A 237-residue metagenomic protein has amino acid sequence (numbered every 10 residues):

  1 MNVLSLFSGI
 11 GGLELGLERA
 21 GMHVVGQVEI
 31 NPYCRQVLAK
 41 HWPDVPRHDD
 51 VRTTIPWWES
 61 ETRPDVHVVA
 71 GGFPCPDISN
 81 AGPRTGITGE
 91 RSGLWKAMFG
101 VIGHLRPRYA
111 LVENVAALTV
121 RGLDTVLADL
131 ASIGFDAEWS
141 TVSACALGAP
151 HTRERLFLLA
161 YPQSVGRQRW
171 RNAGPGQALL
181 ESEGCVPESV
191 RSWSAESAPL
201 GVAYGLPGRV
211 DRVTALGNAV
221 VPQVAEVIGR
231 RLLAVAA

Functional and structural regions predicted by a protein language model:
M1, A234-A237: Short intrinsically disordered terminal tails
N2, H23-V24, H67, R108: Structural signature of beta-strand start/N-cap positions in the alpha/beta core of ABC transporter nucleotide-binding
V3-T53: SAM cofactor-binding core of SAM-dependent methyltransferases, primarily the Rossmann-like beta-alpha-beta module
A20, H41, E61, H104-L105 (+1 more regions): Alpha-helix C-cap/termination motif
Q27, H48, A70, L111-V112: Generic enzyme active-site microenvironment
T54-V68, P76-V224: Class I S-adenosyl-L-methionine
F73: Glycine-rich, N-terminal phosphate-binding loop of Rossmann-like dinucleotide-binding domains
V227-V235: C-terminal alpha-helix
